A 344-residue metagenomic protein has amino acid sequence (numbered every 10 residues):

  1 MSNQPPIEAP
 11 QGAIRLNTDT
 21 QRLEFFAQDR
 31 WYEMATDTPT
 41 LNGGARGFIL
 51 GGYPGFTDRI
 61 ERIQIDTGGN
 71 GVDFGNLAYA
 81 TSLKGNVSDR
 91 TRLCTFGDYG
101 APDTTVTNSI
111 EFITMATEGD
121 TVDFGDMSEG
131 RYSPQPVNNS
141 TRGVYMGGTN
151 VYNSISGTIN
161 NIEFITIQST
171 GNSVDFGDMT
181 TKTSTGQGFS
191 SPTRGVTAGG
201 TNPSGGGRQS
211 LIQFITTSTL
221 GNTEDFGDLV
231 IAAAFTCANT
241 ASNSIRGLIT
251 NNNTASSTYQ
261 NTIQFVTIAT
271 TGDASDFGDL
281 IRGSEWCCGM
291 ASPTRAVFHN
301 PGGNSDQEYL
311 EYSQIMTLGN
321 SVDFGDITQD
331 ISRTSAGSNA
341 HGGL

Functional and structural regions predicted by a protein language model:
M1-L344: Polar, enzyme-active/binding microenvironments
